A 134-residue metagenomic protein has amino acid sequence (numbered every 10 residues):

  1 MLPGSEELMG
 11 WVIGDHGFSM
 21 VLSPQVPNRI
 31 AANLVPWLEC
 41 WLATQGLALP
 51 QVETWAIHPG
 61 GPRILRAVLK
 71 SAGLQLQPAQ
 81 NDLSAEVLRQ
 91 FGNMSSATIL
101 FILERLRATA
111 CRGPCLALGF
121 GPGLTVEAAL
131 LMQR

Functional and structural regions predicted by a protein language model:
M1-V87: Hydrophobic pocket-lining "lid/loop/helix" segments that shape and contact the acyl-thioester
N33-V35, A79, S95-S96, T109-C111: A short linear-motif detector with a strong N-terminal bias
V52, S95, C115: Hydrophobic, well-ordered secondary-structure elements that form the walls of internal hydrophobic environments
G60, G92, G119-G123: Glycine-centered flexibility sites
R66-A67, Q77, N93, R112 (+2 more regions): Short alpha-helical interface elements
D82-T98, L118: Cysteine-centered functional microenvironments
T98-R134: Conserved beta-strand-centric core segments of catalytic alpha/beta enzyme folds
